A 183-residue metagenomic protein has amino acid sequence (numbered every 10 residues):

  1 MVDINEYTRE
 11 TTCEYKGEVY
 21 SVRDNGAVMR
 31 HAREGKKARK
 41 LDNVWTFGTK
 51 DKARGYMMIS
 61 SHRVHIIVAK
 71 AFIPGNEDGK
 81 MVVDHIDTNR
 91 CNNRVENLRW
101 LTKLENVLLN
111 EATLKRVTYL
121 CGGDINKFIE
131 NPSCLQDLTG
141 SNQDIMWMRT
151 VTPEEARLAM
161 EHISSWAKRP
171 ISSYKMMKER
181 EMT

Functional and structural regions predicted by a protein language model:
M1-M81, N89-V95, R99-T183: Conserved recognition-core residues within compact binding domains
H85: Residue(s) in the substrate-gating loop at a strand-loop-helix junction that position the organic substrate next
